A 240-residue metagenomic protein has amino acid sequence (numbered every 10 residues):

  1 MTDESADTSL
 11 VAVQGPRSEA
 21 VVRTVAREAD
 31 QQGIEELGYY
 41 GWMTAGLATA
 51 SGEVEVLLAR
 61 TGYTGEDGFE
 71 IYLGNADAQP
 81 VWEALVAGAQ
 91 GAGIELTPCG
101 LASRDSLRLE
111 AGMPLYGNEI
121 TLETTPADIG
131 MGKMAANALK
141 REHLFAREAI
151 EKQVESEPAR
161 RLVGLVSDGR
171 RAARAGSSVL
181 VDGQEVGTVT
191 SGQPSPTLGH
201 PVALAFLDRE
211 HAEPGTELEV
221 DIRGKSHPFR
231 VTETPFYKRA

Functional and structural regions predicted by a protein language model:
M1-A240: Conserved, structured C-terminal
